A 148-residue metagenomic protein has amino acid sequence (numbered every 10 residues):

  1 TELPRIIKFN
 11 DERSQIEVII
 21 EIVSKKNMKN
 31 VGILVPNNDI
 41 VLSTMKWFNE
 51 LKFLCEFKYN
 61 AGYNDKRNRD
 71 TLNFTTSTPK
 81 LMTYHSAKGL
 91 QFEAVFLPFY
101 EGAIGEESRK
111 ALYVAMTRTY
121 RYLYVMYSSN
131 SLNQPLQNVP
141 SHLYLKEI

Functional and structural regions predicted by a protein language model:
T1-N10: Coupling/hinge elements of helicase-like and P-loop NTPase modules
R13-I16, I20-Y124, S129, N138-I148: Core RecA-like ATPase module of SF1/SF2 helicases and allied nucleic-acid translocases
Q134-P135: Extracytoplasmic/secreted cell-surface and envelope-processing proteins
